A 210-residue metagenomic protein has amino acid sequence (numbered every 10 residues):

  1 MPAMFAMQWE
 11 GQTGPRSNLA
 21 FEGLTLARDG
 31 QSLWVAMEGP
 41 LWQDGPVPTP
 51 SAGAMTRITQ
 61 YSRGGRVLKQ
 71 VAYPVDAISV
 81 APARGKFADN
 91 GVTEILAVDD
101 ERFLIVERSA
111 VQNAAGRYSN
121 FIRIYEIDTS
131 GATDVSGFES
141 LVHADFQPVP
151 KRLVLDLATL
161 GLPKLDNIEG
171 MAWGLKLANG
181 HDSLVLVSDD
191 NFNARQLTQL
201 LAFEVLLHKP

Functional and structural regions predicted by a protein language model:
M1-P210: Sequence/structural signature of beta-propeller domains
